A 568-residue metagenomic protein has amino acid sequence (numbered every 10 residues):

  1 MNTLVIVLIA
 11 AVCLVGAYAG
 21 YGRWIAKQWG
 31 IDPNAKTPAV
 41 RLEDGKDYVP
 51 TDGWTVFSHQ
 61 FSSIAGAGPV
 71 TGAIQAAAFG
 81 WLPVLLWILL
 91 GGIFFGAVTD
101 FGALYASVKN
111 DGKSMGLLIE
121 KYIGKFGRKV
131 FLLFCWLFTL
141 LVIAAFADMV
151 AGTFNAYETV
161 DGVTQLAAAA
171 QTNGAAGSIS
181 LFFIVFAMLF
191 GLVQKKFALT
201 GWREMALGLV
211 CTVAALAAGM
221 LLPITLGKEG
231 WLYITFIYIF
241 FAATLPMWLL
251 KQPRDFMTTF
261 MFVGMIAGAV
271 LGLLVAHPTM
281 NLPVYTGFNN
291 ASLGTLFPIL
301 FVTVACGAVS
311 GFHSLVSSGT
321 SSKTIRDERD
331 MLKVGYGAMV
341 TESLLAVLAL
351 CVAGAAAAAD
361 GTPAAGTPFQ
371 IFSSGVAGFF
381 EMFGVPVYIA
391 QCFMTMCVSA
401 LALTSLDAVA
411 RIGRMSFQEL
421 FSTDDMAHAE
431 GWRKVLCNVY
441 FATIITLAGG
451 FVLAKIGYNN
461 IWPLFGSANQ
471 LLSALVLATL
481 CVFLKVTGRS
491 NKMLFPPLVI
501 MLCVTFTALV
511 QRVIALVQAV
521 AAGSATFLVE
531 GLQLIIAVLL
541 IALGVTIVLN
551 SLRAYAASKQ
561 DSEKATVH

Functional and structural regions predicted by a protein language model:
M1-A17, G208-W248, Q252-T258, G268-V275 (+5 more regions): A generic transmembrane alpha-helix motif of multi-pass inner-membrane proteins
N2, P69-V70, L82, L141-L166 (+13 more regions): Transmembrane helix-loop junctions in multi-pass membrane proteins
N2-A19, A76-S107, G116, G177-A187 (+4 more regions): Extracellular loop-to-transmembrane helix junctions
C13-V70, T259, T295, I299: Membrane-interface "cap" regions at the ends of multi-pass membrane proteins
R23-V49, G72-Q75, L85, L89 (+5 more regions): Flexible loop linkers connecting adjacent transmembrane helices in multi-pass alpha-helical membrane transporters
A67-I74, G91-T99, A103, S107-D111 (+6 more regions): Membrane-helix boundary/coupling elements in multi-pass transport proteins
F101, L273-G287, V340-G375: Extracellular/periplasmic helix-exit of transmembrane alpha-helices
K125-L140, G337-S343, A390, E419-K455: Loop-to-transmembrane helix boundary motifs in multi-pass membrane proteins
